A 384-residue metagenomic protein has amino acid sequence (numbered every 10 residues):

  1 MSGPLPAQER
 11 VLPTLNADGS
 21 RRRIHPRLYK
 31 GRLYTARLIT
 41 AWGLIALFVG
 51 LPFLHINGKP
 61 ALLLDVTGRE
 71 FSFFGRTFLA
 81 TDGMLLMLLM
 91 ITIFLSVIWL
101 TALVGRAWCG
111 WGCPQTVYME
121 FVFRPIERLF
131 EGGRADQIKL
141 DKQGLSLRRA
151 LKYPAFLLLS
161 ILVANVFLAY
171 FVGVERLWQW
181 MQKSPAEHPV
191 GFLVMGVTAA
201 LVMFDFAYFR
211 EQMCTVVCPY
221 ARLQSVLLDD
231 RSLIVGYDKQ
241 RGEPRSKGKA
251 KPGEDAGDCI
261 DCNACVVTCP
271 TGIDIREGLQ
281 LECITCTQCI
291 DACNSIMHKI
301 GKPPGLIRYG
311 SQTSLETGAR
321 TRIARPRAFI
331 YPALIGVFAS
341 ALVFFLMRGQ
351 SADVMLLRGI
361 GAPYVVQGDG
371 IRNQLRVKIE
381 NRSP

Functional and structural regions predicted by a protein language model:
M1-P244, I290, P303-G336: Membrane-embedded alpha-helical bundles of multi-pass integral membrane proteins
T101-T116, F206-A221, K249-M297: Cysteine-centered iron-sulfur cluster-binding motifs in ferredoxin-type domains/subunits of redox enzymes
Q280-I284, S295-Q312, F345-L346, L357: Composition- and surface-driven signal marking solvent-exposed, interaction-prone regions in large proteins
S340-P363: Hydrophobic alpha-helical transmembrane segments in integral membrane proteins
P363-G370: Short, solvent-exposed beta-strand/turn "edge" segments of beta-rich domains on protein surfaces
G370-R376: Short, solvent-exposed loop/turn segments enriched in Ser/Thr/Gly
E380-P384: Short solvent-exposed strand-capping/beta-turn motif centered on an Asx-Ser/Thr pair
